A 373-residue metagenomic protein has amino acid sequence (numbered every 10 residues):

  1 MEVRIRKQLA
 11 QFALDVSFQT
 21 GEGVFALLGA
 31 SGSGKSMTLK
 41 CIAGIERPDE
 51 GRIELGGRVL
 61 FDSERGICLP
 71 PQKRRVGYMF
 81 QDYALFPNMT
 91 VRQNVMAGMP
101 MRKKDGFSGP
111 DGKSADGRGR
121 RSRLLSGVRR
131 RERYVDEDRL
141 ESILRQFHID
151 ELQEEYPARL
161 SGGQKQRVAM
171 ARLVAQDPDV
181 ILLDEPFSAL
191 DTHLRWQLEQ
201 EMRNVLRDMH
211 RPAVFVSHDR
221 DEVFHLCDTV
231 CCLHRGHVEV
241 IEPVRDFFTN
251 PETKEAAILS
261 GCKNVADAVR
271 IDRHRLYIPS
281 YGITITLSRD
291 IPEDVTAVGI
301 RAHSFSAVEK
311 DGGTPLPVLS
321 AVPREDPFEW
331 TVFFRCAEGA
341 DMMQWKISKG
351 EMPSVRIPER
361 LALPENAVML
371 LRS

Functional and structural regions predicted by a protein language model:
E2-Q11, D15-A30, S36-M37, G44-R47 (+3 more regions): Non-catalytic connector elements of ABC transporters
F25-A26, C68-P70, R74-A84, V214: ABC nucleotide-binding domain signature
S36-L39, V168: ABC ATPase nucleotide-binding domain helices that frame the ATP-binding cleft
I45, V76, F80-N88, D219: Catalytic "switch" loops of ABC-type ATPases
E46-R47, E54, P100: A position-specific signal in ABC ATPase nucleotide-binding domains
G51-S63: Conserved ABC transporter NBD signature motif
T90-G106, R120-E255: ABC ATPase nucleotide-binding domains
D246-R273, G299: C-terminal boundary and immediately downstream tail of ABC-type ATPase nucleotide-binding domains
